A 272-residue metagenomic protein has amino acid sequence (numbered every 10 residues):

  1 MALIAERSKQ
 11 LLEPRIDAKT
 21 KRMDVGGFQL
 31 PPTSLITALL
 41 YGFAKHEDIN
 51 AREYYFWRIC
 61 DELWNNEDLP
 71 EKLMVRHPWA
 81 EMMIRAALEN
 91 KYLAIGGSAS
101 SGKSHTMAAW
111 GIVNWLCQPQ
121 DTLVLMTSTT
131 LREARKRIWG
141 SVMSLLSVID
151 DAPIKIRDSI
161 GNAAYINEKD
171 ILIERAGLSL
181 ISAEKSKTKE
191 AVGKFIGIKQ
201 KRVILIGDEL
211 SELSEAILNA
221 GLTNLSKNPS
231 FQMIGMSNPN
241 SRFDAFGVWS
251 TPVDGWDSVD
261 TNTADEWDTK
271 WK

Functional and structural regions predicted by a protein language model:
M1-K272: Phosphate/NTP-binding elements of NTP-utilizing enzymes
